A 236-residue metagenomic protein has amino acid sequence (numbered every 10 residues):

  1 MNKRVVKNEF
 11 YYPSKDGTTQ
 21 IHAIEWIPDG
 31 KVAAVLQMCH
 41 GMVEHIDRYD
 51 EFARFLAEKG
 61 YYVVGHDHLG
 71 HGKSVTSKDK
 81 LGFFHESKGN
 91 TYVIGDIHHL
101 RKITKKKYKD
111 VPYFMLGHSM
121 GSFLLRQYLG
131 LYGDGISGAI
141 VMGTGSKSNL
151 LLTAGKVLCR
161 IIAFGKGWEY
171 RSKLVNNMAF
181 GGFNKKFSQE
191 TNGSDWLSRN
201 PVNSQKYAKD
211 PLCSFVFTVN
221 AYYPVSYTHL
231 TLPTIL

Functional and structural regions predicted by a protein language model:
N2-I27: N-terminal cap/lid segment of alpha/beta-hydrolase-fold proteins
G41-E44: Active-site glycine-rich loops that stabilize anionic/oxyanionic intermediates across multiple enzyme folds
F55-K78: Conserved alpha/beta-hydrolase
H85-K105: Alpha/beta-hydrolase active-site loop
Y108-H118: Alpha/beta-hydrolase fold nucleophile elbow
G117-Q127: Glycine-rich nucleophile elbow surrounding the catalytic serine of serine-hydrolase chemistry
Q127-C213: Alpha/beta-hydrolase-fold enzymes
T228-T234: Conserved small/polar residues in nucleotide/adenosyl-binding loops
